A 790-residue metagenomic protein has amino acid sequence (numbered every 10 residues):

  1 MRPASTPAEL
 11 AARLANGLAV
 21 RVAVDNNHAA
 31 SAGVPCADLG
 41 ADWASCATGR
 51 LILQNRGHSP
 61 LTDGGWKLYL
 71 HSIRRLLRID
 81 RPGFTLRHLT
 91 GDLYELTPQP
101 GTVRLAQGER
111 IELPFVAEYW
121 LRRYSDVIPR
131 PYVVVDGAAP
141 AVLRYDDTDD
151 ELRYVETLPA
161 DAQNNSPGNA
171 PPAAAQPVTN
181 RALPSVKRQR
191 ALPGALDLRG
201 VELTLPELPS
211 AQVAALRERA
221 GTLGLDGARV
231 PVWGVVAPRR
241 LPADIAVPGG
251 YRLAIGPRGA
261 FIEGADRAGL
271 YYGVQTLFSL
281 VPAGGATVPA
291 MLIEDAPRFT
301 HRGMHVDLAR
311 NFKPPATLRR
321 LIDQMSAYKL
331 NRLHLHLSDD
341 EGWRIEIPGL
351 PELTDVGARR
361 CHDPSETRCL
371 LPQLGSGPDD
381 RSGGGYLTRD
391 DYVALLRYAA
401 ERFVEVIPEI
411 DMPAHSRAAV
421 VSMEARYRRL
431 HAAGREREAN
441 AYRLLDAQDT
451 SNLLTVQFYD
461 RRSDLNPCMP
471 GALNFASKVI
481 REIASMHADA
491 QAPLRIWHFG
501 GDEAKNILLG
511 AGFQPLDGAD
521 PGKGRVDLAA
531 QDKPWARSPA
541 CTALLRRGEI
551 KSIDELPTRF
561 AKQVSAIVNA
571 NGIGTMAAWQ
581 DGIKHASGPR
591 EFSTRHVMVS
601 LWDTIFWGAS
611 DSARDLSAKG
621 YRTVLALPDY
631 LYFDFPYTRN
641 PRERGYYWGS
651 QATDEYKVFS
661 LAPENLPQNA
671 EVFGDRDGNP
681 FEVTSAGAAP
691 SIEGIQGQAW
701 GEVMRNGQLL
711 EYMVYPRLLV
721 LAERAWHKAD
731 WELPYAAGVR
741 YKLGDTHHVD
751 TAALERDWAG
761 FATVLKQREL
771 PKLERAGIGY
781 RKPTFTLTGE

Functional and structural regions predicted by a protein language model:
R2-T6, V127-P129, V133-A268, Y272-I293 (+3 more regions): Acidic, contiguous N-terminal accessory segments
G33, D42-R50, G64: Short, solvent-exposed loop/turn segments enriched in Ser/Thr/Gly
A41, I52-P60, R462, N466-M469: Asparagine-centered strand-capping/turn motif at beta-strand->loop junctions
H58-T90, R130: Short acidic, flexible loop segments centered on an aromatic residue
D80-L121: Intrinsically disordered, low-complexity Pro/Gly/Ser/Thr-rich segments with frequent PxxP/GP/PP motifs and embedded
V247-P248, I255-F475, V479-I496, Q696-W700: Feature activates predominantly on carbohydrate-active enzymes
L453-H596, D603-G608: Active-site neighborhood of glycoside hydrolase catalytic domains
T575-E790: Flexible, acidic glycine-rich loops studded with aromatic residues
